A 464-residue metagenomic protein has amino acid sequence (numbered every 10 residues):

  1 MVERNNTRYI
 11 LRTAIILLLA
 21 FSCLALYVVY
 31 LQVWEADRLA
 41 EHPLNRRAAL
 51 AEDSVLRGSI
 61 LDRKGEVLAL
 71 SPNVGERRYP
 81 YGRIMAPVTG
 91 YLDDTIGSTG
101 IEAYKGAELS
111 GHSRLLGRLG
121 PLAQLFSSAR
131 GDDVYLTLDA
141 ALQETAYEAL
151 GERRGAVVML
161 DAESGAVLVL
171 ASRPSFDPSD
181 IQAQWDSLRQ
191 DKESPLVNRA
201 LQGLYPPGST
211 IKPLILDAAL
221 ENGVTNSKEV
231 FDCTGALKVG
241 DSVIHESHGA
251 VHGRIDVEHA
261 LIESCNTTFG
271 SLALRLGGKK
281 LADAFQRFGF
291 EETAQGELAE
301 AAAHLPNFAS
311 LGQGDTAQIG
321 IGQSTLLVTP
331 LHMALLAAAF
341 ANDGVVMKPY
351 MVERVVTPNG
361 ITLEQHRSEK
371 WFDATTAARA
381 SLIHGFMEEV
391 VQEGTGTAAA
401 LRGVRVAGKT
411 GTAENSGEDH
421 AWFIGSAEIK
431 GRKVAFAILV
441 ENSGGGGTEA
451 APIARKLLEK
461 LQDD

Functional and structural regions predicted by a protein language model:
M1-W185, P195, L204-S209, E229-D232 (+4 more regions): Periplasmic/cell-envelope proteins involved in peptidoglycan metabolism and beta-lactam response
V2, T7, K64, P121 (+2 more regions): Beta-lactam-recognizing serine transpeptidase/beta-lactamase-like catalytic domain environment
